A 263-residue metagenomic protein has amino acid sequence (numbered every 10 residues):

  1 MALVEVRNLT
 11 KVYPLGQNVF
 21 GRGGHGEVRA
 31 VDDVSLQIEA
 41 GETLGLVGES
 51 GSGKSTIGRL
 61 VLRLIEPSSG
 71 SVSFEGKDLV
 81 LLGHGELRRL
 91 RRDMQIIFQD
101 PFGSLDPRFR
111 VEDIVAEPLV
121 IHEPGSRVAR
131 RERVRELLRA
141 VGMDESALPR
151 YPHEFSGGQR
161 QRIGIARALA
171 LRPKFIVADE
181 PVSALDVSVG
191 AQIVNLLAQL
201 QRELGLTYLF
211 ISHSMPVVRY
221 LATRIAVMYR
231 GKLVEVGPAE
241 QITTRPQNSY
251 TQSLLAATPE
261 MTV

Functional and structural regions predicted by a protein language model:
F20-H25, L79-Q95, D113, I121 (+2 more regions): ABC ATPase NBD coupling module
L62: Helix-to-loop junction immediately C-terminal to a conserved catalytic motif
G70-D78: Conserved ABC transporter NBD signature motif
K77-D78, V128-S146, L255-A256: Conserved ABC ATPase "signature" region
Y151-F155, Q159: Conserved ABC ATPase signature
A170-K174: A short, proline-enriched helix->beta-strand linker immediately N-terminal to the Walker B motif in ABC-type P-loop
